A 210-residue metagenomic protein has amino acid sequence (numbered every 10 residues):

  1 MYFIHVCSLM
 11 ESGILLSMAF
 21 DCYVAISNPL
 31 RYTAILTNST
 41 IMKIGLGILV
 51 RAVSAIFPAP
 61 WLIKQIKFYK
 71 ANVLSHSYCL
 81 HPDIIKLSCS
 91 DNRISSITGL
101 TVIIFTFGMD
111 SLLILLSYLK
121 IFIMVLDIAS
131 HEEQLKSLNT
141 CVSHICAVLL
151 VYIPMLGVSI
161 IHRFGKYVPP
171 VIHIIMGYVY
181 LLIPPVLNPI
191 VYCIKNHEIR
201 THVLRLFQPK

Functional and structural regions predicted by a protein language model:
M1-K210: Transmembrane helical core of 7TM receptor-like proteins
